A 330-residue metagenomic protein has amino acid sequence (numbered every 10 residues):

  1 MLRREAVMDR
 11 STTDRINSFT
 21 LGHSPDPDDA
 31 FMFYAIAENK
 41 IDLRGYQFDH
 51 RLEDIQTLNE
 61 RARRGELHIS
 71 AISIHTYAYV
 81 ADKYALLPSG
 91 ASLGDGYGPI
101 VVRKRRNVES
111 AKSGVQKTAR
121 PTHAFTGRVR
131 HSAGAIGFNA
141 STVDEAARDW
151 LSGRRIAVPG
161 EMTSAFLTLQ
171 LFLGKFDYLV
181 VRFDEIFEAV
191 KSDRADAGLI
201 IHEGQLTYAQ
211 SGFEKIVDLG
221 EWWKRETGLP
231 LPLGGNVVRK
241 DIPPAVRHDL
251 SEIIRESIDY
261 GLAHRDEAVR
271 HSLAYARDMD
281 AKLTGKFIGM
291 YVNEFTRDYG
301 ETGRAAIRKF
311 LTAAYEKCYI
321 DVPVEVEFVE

Functional and structural regions predicted by a protein language model:
M1-S18, R106-D149: Intrinsic disorder/low-complexity segments
D14-E38, L52, P99-V108, G137-F138 (+3 more regions): Bilobed "Venus flytrap"/periplasmic-binding protein-like clamshell domains and structurally analogous long
F19-T20, K83-A91, R155: A structural signal for short loop-to-beta-strand junctions that line the ligand-binding cleft of periplasmic/secreted
D54-Q56, G65-A78, R182-F183, I200-L206: Beta->alpha turn/N-cap motifs
L86-V108, I136-T142, L171, K224-D241: Hydrophobic/proline-rich hinge and linker segments of small-molecule sensing/allosteric domains, predominantly
F183-A274: Pocket-lining segment of extracytoplasmic ligand-binding domains
P243-A313: Secondary-structure end/capping motifs
A313-E330: Conserved C-terminal helix/tail region of periplasmic/extracytoplasmic solute-binding proteins
